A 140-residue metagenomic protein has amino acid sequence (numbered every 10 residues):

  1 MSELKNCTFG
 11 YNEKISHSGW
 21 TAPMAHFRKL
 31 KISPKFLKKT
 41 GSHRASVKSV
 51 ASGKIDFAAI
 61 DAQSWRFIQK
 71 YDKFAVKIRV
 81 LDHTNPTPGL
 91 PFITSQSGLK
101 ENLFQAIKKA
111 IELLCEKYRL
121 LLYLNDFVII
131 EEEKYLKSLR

Functional and structural regions predicted by a protein language model:
M1-V47, S52, Q63, L120-N125 (+1 more regions): Bilobed "Venus flytrap"/periplasmic-binding protein-like clamshell domains and structurally analogous long
E13, K31, K54, Q69-D72 (+1 more regions): Sec/Tat-exported extracytoplasmic proteins
T21-A22, V47-K48, I68, G89-I93: Short, charged, surface-exposed secondary-structure boundary motifs
K29, A51, D56-K77: A ligand-binding cleft/hinge motif common to bilobed small-molecule-binding domains
R44, A62-Q63, N85, S97: Alpha-helix N-cap/helix-start capping motif
K73-I111, C115, L121-L139: Periplasmic-binding protein-like
